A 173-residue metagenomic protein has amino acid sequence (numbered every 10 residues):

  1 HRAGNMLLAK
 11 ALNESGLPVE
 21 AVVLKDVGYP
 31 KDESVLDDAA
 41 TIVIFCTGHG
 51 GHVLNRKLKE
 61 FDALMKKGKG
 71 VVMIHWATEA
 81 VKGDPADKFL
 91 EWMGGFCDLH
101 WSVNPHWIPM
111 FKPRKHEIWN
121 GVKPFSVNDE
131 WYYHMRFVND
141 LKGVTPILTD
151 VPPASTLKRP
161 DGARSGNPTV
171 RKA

Functional and structural regions predicted by a protein language model:
R2-A80: Helical hinge/lid and interdomain linker segments adjacent to catalytic or ligand-binding clefts that mediate domain
N13, D98-A173: Catalytic beta-strand/loop cores that center a nucleophilic Ser/Cys/Thr and support acyl-enzyme chemistry
V19, L90-E91, S165: Short, charged/polar low-complexity linear motifs in solvent-exposed/disordered segments
G28-P30, P85, A173: Short, functional N-terminal and low-complexity linear motifs
T47, W92-M93, E130, A163: Short secondary-structure boundary micro-motifs
G51-P124: A glycine-rich, often tryptophan-bearing local segment used as a flexible ligand/cofactor-contacting loop or short
